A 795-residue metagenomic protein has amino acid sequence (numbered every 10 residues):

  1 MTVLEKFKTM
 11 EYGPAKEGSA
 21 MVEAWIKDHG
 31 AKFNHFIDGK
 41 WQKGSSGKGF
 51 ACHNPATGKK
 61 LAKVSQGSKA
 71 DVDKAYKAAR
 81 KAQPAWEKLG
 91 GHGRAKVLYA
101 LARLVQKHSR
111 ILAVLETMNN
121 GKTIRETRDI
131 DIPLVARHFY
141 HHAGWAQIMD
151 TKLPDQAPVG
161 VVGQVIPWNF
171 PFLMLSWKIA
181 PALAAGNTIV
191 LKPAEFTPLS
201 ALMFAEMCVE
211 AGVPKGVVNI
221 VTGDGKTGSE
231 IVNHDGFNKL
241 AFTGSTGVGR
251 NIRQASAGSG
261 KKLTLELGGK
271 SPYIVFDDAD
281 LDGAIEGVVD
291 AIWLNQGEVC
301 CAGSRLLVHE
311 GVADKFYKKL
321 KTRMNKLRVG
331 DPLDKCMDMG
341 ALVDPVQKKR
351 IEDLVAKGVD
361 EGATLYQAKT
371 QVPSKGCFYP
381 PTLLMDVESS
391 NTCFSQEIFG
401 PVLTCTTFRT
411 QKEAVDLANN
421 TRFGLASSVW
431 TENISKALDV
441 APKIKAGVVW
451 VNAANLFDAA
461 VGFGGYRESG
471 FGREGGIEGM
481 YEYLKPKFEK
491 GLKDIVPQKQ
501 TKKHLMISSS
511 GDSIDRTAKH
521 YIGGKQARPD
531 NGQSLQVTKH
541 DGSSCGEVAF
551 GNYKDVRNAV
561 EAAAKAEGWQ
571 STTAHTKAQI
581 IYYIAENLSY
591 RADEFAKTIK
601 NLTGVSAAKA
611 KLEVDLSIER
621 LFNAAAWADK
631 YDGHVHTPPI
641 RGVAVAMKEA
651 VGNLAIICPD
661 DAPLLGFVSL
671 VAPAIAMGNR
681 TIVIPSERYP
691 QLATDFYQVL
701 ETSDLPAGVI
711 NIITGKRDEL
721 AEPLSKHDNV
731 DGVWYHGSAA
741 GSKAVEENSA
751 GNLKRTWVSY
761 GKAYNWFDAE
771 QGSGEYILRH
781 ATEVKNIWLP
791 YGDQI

Functional and structural regions predicted by a protein language model:
M1-M118, H138, C405-R409, V415 (+1 more regions): Short, structured beta/alpha segment
T2-A15, P133, R137-H142, I148 (+15 more regions): C-terminal segments
W25-K27, S45, W86-I179, A211-V213 (+5 more regions): N-terminal Rossmann NAD(P)-binding subdomain characteristic of aldehyde/semialdehyde dehydrogenases
G39, G58, R94, E116 (+15 more regions): Residue-level signal for inorganic ion chemistry
W177-G228, S669-I713: PLP-dependent aminotransferase-like
I220-N238, V643-V645, I712-H727: A structured beta-alpha segment of the ubiquitous adenosine-cofactor-binding alpha/beta core
K239, G247-E388, Q411-K412, L417 (+6 more regions): ALDH superfamily catalytic-core signature
M337, G376-Y379, Q396-V402, T421-L425: Conserved glycine-rich beta-strand-loop-beta hairpin in the small C-terminal domain of fold type I
